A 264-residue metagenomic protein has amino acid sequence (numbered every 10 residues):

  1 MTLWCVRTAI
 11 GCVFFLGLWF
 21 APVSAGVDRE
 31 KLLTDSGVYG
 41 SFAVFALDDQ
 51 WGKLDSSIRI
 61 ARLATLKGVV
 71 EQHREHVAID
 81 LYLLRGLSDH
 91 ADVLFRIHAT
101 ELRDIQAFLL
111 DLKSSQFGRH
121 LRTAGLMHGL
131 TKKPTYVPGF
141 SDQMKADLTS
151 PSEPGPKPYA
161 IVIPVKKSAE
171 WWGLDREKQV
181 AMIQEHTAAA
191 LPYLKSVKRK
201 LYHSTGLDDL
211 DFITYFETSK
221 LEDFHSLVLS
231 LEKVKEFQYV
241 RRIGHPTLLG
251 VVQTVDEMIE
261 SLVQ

Functional and structural regions predicted by a protein language model:
M1-I10: Bacterial N-terminal signal peptides that target proteins for export
A9-W19: Bacterial N-terminal signal peptides
G17-V27: Bacterial Sec-dependent signal peptides at the C-terminal "C-region" and cleavage site
A25-V77, T100-I105, A124-L194, T205 (+2 more regions): Short S/T/G/P-rich N-terminal loop/turn motif that feeds into the first structured element of a domain
R29-E30, I79-R85, L112-S114, T149-P151 (+1 more regions): Catalytic micro-motifs at enzyme active sites that drive phosphoryl/nucleotidyl and oxygen chemistry
R62-A64, H76-L94, K195-K200, L210 (+2 more regions): A cross-kingdom feature marking solvent-exposed beta-strand/loop segments within repeated, beta-rich binding/scaffold
L112-H120, E232-V240: A common structural junction motif
